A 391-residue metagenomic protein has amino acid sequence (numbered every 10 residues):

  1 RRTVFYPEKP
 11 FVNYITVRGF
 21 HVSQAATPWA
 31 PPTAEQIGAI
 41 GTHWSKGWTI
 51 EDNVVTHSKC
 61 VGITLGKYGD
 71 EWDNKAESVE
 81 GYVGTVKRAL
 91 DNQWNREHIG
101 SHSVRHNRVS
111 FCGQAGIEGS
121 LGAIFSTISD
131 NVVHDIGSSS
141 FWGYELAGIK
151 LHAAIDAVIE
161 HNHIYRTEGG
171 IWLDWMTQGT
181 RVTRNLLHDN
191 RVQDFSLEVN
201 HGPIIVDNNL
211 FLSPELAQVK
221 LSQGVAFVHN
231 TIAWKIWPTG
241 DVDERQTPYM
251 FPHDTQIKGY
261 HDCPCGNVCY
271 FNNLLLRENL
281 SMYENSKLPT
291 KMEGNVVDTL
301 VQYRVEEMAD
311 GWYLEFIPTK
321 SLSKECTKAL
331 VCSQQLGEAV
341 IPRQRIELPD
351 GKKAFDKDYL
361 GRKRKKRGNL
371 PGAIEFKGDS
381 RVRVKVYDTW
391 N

Functional and structural regions predicted by a protein language model:
R1-F5, P31-G41, K59, T64-N95 (+8 more regions): Extracellular beta-strand/beta-solenoid scaffold signature
R1-K9, R18-P31: Right-handed parallel beta-helix/beta-spiral solenoid domain characteristic of secreted/periplasmic
E8-P10, H43, H152, K220: Surface-exposed loop and edge beta-strand positions of immunoglobulin-like domains
P10, E97, V199, D262-C263 (+1 more regions): Short, small/polar residue-rich loop motifs at catalytic or cofactor-binding pockets
N13-A26, K46-C60, W72-L90, N95-Q114 (+7 more regions): Right-handed parallel beta-helix
W175, V219-L221, P264, Y283-S286: Short, T/G/N/S-enriched strand-turn elements that build extracellular solenoid repeat scaffolds
Q193-F195, A217-V219, W237-D241, R277-N285 (+1 more regions): Acidic/polar loop patches that form or flank catalytic/metal-binding clefts of enzymes that bind anionic ligands
K258-C263, T290-N391: Surface beta-loop-beta hairpin patches that serve as ligand-binding interfaces in beta-rich domains
